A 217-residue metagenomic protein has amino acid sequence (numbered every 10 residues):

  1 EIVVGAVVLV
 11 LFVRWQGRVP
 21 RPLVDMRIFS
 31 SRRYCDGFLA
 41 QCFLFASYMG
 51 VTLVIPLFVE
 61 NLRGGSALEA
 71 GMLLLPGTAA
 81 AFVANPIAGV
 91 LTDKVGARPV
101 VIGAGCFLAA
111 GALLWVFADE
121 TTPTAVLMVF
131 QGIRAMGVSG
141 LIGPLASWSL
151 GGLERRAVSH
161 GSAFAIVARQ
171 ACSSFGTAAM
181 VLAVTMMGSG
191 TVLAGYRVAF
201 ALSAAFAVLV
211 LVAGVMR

Functional and structural regions predicted by a protein language model:
E1-V4, V8, R21-R217: 12-transmembrane solute porter fold
L9-Q16: Transmembrane alpha-helical segments that form the membrane-embedded catalytic/substrate-channel core of multi-pass
